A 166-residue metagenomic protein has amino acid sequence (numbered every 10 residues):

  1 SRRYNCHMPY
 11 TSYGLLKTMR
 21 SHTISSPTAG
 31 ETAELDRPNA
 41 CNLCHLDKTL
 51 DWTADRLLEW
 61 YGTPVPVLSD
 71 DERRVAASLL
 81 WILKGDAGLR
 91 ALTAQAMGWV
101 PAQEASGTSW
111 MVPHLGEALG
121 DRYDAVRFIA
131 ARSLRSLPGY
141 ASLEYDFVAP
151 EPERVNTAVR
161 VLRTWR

Functional and structural regions predicted by a protein language model:
S1-A102, A149-N156: Primarily the internal scaffold of c-type cytochrome electron-transfer domains, especially repeated/multiheme c-type
D71-L79, A105-A118, G139-V148: Amphipathic alpha-helical scaffolding segments comprising HEAT/armadillo-like alpha-solenoid repeats
D86-G88, R122-A125: Alpha-helix N-cap/helix-start positions at coil->helix boundaries
A96-W99, R132-S136, T164: Core register positions within helices of long alpha-helical scaffolds
P101, Y123, P138-G139: Short alpha-helix boundary/capping elements
D146-R166: Eukaryotic acidic, Ser/Thr-rich intrinsically disordered low-complexity regions
